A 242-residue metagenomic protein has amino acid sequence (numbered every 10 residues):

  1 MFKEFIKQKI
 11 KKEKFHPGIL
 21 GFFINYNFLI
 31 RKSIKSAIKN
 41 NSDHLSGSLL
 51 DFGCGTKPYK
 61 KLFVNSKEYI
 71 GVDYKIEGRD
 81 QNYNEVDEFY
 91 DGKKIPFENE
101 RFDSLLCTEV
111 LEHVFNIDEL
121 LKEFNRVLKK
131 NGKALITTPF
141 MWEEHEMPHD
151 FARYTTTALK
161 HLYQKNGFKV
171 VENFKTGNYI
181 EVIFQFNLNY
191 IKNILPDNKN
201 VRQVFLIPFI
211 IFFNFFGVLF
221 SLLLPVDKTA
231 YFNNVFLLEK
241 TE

Functional and structural regions predicted by a protein language model:
F2-D43: Class I SAM-dependent methyltransferase Rossmann-like catalytic core, especially the SAM/SAH-binding loop
K3-E4, H16-P17, F89, F115-E123 (+2 more regions): S-adenosyl-L-methionine-dependent methyltransferase catalytic module, highlighting the catalytic core
I10-K12, N40-S42, R101-E109, D150-R153 (+2 more regions): Charged, low-complexity, helix/coiled-coil-prone segments
F23-Y26, D87, F151: Pocket-edge positions in alpha/beta enzyme catalytic cores
I30-K35, D51-G53, V86-E88, V218-F220: Short gly/ser/thr-rich secondary-structure transition/capping motifs
N40-E146, T155-K160, L237-K240: Conserved SAM-binding loop
